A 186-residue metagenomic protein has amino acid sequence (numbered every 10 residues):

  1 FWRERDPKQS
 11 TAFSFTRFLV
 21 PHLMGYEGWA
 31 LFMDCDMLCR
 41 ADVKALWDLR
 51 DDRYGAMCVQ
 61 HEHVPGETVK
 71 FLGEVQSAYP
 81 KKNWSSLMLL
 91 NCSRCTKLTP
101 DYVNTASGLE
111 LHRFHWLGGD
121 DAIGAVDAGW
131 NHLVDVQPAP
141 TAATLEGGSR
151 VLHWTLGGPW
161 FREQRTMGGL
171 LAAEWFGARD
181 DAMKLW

Functional and structural regions predicted by a protein language model:
F1, V64-G66, N131-D135: A short acidic, often aromatic-flanked loop/helix-cap motif at beta-alpha or helix-coil junctions that lines enzyme
F1-L23: Active-site-proximal specificity loops/subdomain of glycosyltransferases
R3-R5, K70-V75, P140-T144: Short, surface-exposed amphipathic charged segments that create phosphate/polyanion-binding patches used for binding
A12-S14, Y79-K82, T144: A short catalytic or substrate-binding loop motif that flags glycine-/basic-rich loops and adjacent residues that bind
T16-V64, L89: GT-A fold catalytic core of metal-dependent nucleotide-sugar glycosyltransferases, centered on the diacidic
R17-F18, L72-G73, Q137: Short alpha-helical segments and helix-capping/turn motifs at coil-helix boundaries
L49-H112: Conserved catalytic core of nucleotide-sugar-dependent glycosyltransferases
W84-W186: A glycosyltransferase accessory/donor-loop signature
